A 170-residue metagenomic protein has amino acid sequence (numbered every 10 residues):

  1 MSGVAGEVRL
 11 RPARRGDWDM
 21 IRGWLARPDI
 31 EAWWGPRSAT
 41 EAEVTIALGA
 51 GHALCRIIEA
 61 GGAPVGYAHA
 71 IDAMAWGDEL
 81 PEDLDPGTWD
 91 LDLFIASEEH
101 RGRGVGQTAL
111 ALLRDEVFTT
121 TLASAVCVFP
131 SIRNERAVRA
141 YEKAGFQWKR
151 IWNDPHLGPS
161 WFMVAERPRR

Functional and structural regions predicted by a protein language model:
M1-I46, V65, R169-R170: A short, well-structured alpha-helix characteristic of acyl/acetyltransferase catalytic modules
R37, A42-H100, E116, R167-P168: Acetyl-CoA-dependent GNAT
A53, G158-F162: Short hydrophobic/aromatic beta-strand or adjacent loop that forms the aromatic wall/cage of a ligand/substrate-binding
A68-D72, F129, I151: Short beta->alpha transition motifs characteristic of CBS
G102-E116, R139-K143: Conserved acetyl-CoA-binding loop-helix of GNAT-fold acetyltransferases
V117-F129: Conserved GNAT acetyl-CoA-binding A-motif
C127-V138, D154-G158: Conserved beta-strand-loop-alpha-helix junction that forms the acyl-donor binding cleft
E142-I151: Conserved acetyl-CoA-binding loop of GNAT-fold acetyltransferases
